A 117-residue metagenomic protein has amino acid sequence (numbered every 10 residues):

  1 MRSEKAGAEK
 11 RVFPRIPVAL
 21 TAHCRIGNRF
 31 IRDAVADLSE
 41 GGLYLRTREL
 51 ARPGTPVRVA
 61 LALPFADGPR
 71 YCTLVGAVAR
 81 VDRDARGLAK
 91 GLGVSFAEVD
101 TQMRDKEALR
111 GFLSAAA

Functional and structural regions predicted by a protein language model:
M1-L38, G111-A117: N-terminal helix initiation/capping motif
L20-A60, G91-S95: Short strand-loop-strand
D33-A34, C72-V81: Short beta-strand-centered aromatic/proline hotspots
S39, V78-D82, E98-D100: A generic structural motif
L61-L63, V78, F96: Hydrophobic beta-strand positions in extracellular immunoglobulin-like domains
P64-T73: Short, Lys/Arg- and Gly-enriched loop/turn segments at beta-strand edges
F65, D82-A85: Short, low-complexity Ser/Thr-rich regulatory SLiMs
A85-A117: C-terminal output/interaction extensions
